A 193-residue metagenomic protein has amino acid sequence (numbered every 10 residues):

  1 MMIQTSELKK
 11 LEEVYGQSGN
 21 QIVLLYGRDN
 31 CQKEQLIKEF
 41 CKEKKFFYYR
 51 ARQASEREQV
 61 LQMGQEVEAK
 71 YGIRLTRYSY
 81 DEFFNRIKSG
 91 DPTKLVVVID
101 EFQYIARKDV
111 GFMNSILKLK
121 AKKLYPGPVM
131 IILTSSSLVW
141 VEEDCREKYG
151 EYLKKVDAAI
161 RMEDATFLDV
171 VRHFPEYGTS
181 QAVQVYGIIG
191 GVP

Functional and structural regions predicted by a protein language model:
M1-P193: Phosphate-binding site recognition
